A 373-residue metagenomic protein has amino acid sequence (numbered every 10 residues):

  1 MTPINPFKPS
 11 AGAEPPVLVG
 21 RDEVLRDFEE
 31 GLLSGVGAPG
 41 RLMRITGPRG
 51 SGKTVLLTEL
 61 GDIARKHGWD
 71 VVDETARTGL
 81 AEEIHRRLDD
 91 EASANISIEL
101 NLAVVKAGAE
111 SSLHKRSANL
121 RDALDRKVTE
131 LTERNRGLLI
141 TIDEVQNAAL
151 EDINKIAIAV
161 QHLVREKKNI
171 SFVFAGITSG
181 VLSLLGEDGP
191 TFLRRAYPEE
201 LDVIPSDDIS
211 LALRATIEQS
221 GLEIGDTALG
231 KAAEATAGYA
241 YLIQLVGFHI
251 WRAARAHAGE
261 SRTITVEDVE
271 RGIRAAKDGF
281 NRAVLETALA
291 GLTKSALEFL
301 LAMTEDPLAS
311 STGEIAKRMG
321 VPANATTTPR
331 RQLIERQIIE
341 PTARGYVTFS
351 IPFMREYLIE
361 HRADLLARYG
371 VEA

Functional and structural regions predicted by a protein language model:
M1-R41, R87-D90, R165, V371-A373: A short, basic N-terminal segment
S34, K127, V181-E234, V246 (+1 more regions): Helix-loop-helix "sensor" segment of P-loop NTPases
P39-E59: Walker A/P-loop nucleotide-binding motif
T58-L80: Conserved catalytic segments around the Walker B and adjacent sensor/switch elements of P-loop NTPase domains
H114-S179, G186-G189: Conserved Walker B catalytic segment
G238, Q244-A323, E372-A373: Winged-helix-like regulatory helical subdomains adjacent to P-loop NTPase cores
M319-R336: Short amphipathic alpha-helical interaction segments
P352-A373: Short, amphipathic alpha-helical interaction segments positioned at domain boundaries
